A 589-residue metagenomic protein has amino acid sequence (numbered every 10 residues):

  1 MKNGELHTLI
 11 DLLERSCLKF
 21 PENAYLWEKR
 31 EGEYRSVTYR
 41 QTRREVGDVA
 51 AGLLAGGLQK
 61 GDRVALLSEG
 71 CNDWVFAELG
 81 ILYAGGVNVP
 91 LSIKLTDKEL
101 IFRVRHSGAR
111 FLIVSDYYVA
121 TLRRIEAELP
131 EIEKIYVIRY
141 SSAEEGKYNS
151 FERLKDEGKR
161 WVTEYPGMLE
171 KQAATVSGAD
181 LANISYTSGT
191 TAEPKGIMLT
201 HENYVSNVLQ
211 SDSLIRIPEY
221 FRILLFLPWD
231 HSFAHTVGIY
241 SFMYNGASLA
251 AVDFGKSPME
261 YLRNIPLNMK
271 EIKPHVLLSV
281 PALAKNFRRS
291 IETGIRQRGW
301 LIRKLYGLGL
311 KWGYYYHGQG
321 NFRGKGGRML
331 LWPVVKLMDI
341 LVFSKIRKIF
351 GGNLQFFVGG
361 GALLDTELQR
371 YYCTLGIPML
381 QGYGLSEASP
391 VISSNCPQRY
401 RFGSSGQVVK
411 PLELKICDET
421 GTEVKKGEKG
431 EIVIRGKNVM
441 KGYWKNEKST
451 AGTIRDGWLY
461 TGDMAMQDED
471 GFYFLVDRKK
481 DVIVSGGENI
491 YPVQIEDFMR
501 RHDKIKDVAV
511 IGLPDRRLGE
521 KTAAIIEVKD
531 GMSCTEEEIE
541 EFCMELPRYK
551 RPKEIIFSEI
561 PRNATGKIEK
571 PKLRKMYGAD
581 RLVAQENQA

Functional and structural regions predicted by a protein language model:
E22-A24, K159-Y186, E193, R216-R222: Conserved pre-ATP/AMP-binding loop-to-beta segment of ANL
Y25-C71, V75, L79, T96-I101 (+2 more regions): Conserved AMP-binding/adenylate-forming core of the ANL superfamily
S36-R40, A182-V208, K570: Conserved AMP-binding A3 loop
A55-G56, Y83-E157, D530-M532: Structural core segment of the AMP-binding/adenylate-forming
L95, L112, G436, K441-G442 (+4 more regions): AMP-binding/adenylate-forming catalytic core of the ANL superfamily
A120-G178, I291-F343, L582-Q588: ANL superfamily adenylate-forming
V205-R222, F226-W332, K336-F343: Conserved AMP-binding/adenylation subdomain of ANL enzymes
Y314, L331-Y473, K479-V482, I495-E496 (+3 more regions): Conserved AMP-binding/adenylate-forming
